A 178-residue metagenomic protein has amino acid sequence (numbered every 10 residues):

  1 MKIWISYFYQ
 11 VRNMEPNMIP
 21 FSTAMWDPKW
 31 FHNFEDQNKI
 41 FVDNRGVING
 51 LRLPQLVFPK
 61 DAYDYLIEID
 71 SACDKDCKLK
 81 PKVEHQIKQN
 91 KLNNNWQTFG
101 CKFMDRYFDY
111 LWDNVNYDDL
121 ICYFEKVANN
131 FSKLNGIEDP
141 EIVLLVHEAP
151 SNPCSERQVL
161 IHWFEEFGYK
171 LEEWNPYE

Functional and structural regions predicted by a protein language model:
M1-E178: Residues lining hydrophobic/aromatic ligand-binding pockets adjacent to catalytic sites
